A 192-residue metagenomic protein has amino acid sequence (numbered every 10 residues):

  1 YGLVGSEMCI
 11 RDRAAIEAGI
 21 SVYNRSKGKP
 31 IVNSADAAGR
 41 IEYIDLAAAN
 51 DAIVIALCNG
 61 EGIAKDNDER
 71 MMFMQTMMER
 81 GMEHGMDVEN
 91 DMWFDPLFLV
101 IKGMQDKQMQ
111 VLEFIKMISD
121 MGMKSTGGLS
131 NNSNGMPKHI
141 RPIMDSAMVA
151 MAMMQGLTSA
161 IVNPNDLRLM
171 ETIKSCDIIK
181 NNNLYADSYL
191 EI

Functional and structural regions predicted by a protein language model:
Y1-G5, I10: Single conserved hydrophobic/aromatic residue that forms the stacking wall/gate of nucleotide- or nucleobase-binding
G2, S26, D87-V88: Short, structurally constrained coil/turn elements that cap an alpha-helix or connect an alpha-helix to the following
E7, I31-N33, I55-A56, I161: Conserved beta-strand positions in the central sheet of alpha/beta enzyme cores
D12-I16, A37-R40: Short acidic loop-to-helix transition motifs that present clustered carboxylates
A14, V22, D95: Active-site-proximal loop/short-helix segments that contain or immediately flank catalytic acid/base residue(s)
A15-A18, R25-K27: Terminal amphipathic helices with adjacent charged low-complexity linkers/tails
R25-E42, M77: Phosphate/diphosphate-binding loops
G39-D187, I192: Catalytic alpha/beta core domains of metabolic enzymes, predominantly
